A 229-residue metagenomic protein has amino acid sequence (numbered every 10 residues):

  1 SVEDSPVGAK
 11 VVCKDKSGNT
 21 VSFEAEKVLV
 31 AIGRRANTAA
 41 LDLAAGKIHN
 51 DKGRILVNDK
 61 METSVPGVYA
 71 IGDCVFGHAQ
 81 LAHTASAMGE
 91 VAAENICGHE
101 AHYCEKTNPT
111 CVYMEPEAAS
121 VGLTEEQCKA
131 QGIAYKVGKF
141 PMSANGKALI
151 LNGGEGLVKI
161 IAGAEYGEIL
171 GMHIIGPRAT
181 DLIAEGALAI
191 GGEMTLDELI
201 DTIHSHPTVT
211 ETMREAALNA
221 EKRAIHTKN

Functional and structural regions predicted by a protein language model:
S1, K47, K60, K159-I161: Short, surface-exposed charged micro-motifs
S1-G8: A conserved short coil-to-beta-strand element within the FAD-binding core of flavoproteins
G8-K14, I48-L56, S143: Short gly/ser/thr-rich secondary-structure transition/capping motifs
D15, N58-D59, G163-A164: Short, acidic, Ser/Thr-enriched surface-loop or helix-capping motifs
K16-T20: Glycine-centered tight beta-turn/hairpin loop motif at sheet-sheet or coil-to-beta transitions
S22-C97, D181: FAD-site-proximal beta/loop scaffold in flavoenzymes
H83-K106, I133-A134, G192-L196: Internal hydrophobic alpha-helix adjacent to the cofactor/substrate pocket in enzyme cavities
C97, M114-T124, K129-N229: Flexible, glycine-rich terminal cap/loop adjacent to redox cofactors in electron-transfer oxidoreductases
